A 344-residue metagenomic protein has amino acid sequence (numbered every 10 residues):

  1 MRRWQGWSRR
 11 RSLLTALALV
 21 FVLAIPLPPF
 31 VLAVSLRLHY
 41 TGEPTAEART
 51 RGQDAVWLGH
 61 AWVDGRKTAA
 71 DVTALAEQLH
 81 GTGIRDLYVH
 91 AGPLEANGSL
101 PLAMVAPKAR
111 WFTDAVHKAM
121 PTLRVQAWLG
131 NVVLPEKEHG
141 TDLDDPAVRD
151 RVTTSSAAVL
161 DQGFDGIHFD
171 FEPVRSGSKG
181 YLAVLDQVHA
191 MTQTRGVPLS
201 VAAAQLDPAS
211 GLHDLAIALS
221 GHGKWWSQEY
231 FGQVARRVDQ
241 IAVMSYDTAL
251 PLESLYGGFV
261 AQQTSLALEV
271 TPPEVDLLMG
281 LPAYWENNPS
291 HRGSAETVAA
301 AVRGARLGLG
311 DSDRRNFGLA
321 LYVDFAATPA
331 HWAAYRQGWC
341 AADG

Functional and structural regions predicted by a protein language model:
M1-P28: N-terminal Sec-pathway targeting helices
P28-L38, R85, Y246-T248, E269-G344: Substrate-binding cleft of secreted/luminal carbohydrate-active enzymes
V31-D54: Ser/Thr/Pro/Gly-rich low-complexity linker/stalk segments immediately outside membranes or between
E47-V72, Q78-G81, H90-A235: Chitinase-like catalytic core of GlcNAc-active glycosidases
I84, D161-F164, V238, R314-N316: A structural motif
Y88, H168-D170, A242, A320: Conserved beta-strand positions in the central sheet of alpha/beta enzyme cores
A106-W111, Q193, Y246-N287: Glycoside hydrolase catalytic-domain groove-lining segments
V174-S178, L199-A267, S290-L307: Extracellular glycoside hydrolase catalytic/binding regions
